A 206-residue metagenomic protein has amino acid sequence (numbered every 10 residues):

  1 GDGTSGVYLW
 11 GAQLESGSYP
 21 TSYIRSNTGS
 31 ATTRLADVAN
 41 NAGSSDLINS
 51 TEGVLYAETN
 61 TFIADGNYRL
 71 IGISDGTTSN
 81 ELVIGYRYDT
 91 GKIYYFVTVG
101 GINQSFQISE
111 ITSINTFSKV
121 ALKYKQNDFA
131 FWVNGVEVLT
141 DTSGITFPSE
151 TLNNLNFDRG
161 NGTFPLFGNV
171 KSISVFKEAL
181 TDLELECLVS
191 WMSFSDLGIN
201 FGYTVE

Functional and structural regions predicted by a protein language model:
G1, V7, G11, G85-I145: Extracellular glycan-interaction surfaces
G1-T4, E150-V175: Extracellular glycan-interaction patches encoded by glycine-rich segments
D2, I48-S50, A64, T112-N115 (+1 more regions): Surface-exposed coil/turn segments at beta-strand junctions on protein surfaces, enriched
A12, L139-T140, N153, F164: Acidic, glycine-rich low-complexity/disordered segments
L14-N49, A64, V138, K171-E206: Extended recognition patches within non-cytosolic domains
S18-S22, W132, S143-T151, N156-D158: Intrinsic low-complexity, repeat-rich intrinsically disordered segments enriched in small/flexible residues
N40-Y94, V175-L188: Extracellular glycan-recognition modules
A42-D46, L82, Q107-S109, F117-V120 (+1 more regions): Generic recognition of flexible, low-complexity loop/linker segments
